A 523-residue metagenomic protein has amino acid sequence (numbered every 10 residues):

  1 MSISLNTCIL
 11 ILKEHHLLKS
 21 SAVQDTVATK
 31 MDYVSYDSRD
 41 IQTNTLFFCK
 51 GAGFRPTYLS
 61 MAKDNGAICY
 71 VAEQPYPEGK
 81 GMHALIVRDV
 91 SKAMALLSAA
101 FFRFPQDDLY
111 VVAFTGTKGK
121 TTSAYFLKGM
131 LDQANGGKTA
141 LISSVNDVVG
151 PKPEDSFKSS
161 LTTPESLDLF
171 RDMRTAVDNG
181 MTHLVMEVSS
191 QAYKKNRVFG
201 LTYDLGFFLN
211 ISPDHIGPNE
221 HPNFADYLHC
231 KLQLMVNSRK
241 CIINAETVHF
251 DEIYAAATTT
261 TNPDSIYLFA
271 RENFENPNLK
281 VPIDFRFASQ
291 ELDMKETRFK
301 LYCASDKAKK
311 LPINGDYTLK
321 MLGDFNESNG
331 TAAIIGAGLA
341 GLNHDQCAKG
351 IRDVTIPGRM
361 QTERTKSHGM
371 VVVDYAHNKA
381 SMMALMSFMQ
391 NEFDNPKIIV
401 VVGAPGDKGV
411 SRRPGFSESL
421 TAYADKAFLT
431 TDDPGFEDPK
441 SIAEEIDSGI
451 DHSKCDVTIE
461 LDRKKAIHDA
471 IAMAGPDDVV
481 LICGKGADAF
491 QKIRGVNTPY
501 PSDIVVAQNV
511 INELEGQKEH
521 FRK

Functional and structural regions predicted by a protein language model:
M1-L17, T43-L46, A52-F54, G338-H344 (+3 more regions): ATP-dependent carboxylate-amine ligase
M1-L96, A100, T318, L322 (+1 more regions): N-terminal leader/targeting and accessory segments in enzymes
I41-Q42, A62, Q74-M82, G150-K152 (+3 more regions): Short loop/helix-cap segments at secondary-structure boundaries that form the rim of catalytic
T45, A62, L97, F114 (+11 more regions): Residue-level signal for inorganic ion chemistry
I68-E78, S143-N146, E246-V248, A270-F274 (+1 more regions): Short, polar loop motifs at secondary-structure junctions
E78-G79, L205-V371, D447-D451, D456: Acidic, Mg2+-coordinating active-site environments of NTP-dependent enzymes
K92-A245, H249-D264, F393, E515-F521: Phosphate-binding loop of NTP-binding sites
